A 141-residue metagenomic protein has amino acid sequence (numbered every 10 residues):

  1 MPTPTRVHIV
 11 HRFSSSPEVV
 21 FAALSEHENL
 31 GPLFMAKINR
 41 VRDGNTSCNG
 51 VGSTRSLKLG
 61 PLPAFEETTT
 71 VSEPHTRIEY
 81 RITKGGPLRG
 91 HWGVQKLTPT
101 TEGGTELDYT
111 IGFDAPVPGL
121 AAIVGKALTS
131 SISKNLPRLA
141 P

Functional and structural regions predicted by a protein language model:
M1-S47: Hydrophobic ligand-binding cavity/cleft-lining segments
I9-H11, F65-V71, W92-P99, I111: Hydrophobic/aromatic beta-strand elements that line small-molecule binding cavities or substrate pockets in beta-rich
S14-E18, T70-T76, K96-E106: A short, structured loop/turn motif at beta-sheet edges
E18-A22, E102, P137, P141: Replace "anionic and nucleotidyl ligands
H27, N135-R138: Conserved short hydrophobic interaction patches
P32, V41-G85, E106, R138-P141: Glycine-rich portal/gate segments that line the openings of hydrophobic small-molecule binding cavities
I82-K134: Beta-strand/loop substructures that line and gate deep hydrophobic ligand-binding cavities in soluble
